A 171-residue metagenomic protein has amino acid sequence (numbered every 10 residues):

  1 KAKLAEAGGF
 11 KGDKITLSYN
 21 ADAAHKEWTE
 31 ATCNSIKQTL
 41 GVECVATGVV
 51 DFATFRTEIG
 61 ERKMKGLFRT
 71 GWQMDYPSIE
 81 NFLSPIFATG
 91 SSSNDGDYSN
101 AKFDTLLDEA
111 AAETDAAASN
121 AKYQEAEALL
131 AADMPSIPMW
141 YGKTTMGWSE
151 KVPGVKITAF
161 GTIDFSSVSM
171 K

Functional and structural regions predicted by a protein language model:
K1-N34, Q38, E125, S169: Append "and occasionally in soluble cytosolic enzymes with long acidic Gly/Pro-rich linkers
A21-H25, F52-A53, Q73-P77, A128-L129 (+1 more regions): Solvent-exposed loop/turn segments at secondary-structure junctions within structured extracellular/periplasmic domains
D22-E30, V49-A53, D97-A101, E113-N120: Soluble non-cytosolic domains of exported or imported proteins
S35-F87, K122: Periplasmic binding protein-like
T57-K63, S84-A112, Y141-K171: Short, solvent-exposed loop/beta-turn-alpha elements that line the ligand-binding surface or hinge of extracytoplasmic
A112, A118-Y141: Ligand-binding clefts/hinges and TM-proximal coupling segments of bilobed small-molecule sensing domains
